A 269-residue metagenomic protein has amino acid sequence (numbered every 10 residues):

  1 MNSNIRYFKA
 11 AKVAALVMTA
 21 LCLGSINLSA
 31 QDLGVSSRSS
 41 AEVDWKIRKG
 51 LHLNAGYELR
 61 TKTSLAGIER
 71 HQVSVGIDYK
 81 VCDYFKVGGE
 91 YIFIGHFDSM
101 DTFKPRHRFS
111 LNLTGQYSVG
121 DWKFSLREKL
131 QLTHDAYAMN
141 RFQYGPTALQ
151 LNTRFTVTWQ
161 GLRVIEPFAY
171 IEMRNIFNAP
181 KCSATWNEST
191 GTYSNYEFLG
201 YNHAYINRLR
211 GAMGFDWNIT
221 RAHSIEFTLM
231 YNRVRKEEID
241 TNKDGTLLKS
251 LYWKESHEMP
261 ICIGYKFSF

Functional and structural regions predicted by a protein language model:
M1-V35, F269: Bacterial Sec-dependent N-terminal signal peptides
S29-D32, T61-A66, D98-K104, N140-P146 (+2 more regions): Outer-membrane beta-barrel domain signature
L33, L51-L65, R70, K86-S99 (+3 more regions): Transmembrane beta-strand segments that form the barrel wall of outer-membrane beta-barrel proteins
V35-S39, E69-V73, P105-F109, G145-L151 (+2 more regions): Residues that define the transmembrane beta-barrel architecture of outer-membrane proteins
K49-A55, Y84-G89, G120-F124, R163-P167 (+1 more regions): Repeated loop/turn-to-beta-strand initiation elements of outer-membrane beta-barrel proteins
G67-K123: Hydrophobic/aromatic-rich structural module bridging two neighboring secondary-structure elements via a short loop
L113-S118, W217, E255-F269: Outer-membrane beta-barrel "beta-signal"
E128-L247, K266-F269: Outer-membrane beta-barrel transmembrane domain signature
